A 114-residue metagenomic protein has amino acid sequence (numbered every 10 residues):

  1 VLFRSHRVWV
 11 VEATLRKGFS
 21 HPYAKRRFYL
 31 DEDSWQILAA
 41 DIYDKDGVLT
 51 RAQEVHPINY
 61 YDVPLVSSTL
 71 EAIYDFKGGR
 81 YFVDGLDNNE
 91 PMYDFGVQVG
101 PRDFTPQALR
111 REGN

Functional and structural regions predicted by a protein language model:
H6-V8: Extracytoplasmic
E12-R16: Generic short beta-strand segments
K17-Y93: C-terminal soluble interaction/assembly domains
R80-N114: Low-complexity, Gly/Ser/Thr/Pro-rich intrinsically disordered linker/tail segments
